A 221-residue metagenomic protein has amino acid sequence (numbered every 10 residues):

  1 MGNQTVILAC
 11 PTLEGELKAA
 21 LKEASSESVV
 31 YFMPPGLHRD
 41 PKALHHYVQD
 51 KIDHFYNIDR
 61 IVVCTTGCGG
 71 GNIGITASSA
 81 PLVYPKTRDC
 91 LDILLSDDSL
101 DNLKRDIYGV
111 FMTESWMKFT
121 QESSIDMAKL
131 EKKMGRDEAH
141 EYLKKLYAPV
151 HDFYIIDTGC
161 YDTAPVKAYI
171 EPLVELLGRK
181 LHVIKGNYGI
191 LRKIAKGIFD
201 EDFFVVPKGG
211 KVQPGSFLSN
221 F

Functional and structural regions predicted by a protein language model:
M1-A24: N-terminal basic/disordered segments at the start of proteins
L8-G15, L37-H38, V62-I73, R88-D89 (+3 more regions): Gly/Ser/Thr-rich loops at beta-strand to alpha-helix junctions that form or flank small-molecule/cofactor-binding
E27-A43, V183-K185: A short beta-strand-loop structural module common to alpha/beta enzyme folds
H46-N57: Short, well-structured alpha-helical segments in soluble
I58-I73, T113-A128, V206-F221: Extended, charge-rich low-complexity interaction segments
S78-D126: Long, charge-dense
I107-L173: Active-site rim beta-loop-alpha module in soluble metabolic enzymes
K144-F221: Extended, basic/helix-rich recognition subdomains
